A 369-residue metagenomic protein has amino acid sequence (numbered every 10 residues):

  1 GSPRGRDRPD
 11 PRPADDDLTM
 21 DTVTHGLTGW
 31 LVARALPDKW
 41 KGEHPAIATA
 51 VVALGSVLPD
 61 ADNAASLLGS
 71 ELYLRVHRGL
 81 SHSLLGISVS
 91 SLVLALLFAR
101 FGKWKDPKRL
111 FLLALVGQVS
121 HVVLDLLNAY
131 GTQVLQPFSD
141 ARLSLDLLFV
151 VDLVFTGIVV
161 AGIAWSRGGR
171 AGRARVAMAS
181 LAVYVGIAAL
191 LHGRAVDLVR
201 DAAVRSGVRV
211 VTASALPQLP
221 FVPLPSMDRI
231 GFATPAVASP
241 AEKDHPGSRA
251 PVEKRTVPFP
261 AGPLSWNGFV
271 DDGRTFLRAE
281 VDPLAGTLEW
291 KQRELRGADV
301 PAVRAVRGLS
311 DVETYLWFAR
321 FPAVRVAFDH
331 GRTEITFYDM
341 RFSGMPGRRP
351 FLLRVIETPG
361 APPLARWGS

Functional and structural regions predicted by a protein language model:
G1-D15: Compositionally biased, low-complexity flexible segments
P9-R12, V76, M178, D311 (+2 more regions): Generic detection of intrinsically disordered/low-complexity segments and helix-coil linkers/edges
R12-A236, P240, G247, P258: N-terminal membrane-targeting hydrophobic helices
R209-S369: Extracytosolic and intramembrane catalytic regions of membrane-associated proteins in envelope/secretory systems
